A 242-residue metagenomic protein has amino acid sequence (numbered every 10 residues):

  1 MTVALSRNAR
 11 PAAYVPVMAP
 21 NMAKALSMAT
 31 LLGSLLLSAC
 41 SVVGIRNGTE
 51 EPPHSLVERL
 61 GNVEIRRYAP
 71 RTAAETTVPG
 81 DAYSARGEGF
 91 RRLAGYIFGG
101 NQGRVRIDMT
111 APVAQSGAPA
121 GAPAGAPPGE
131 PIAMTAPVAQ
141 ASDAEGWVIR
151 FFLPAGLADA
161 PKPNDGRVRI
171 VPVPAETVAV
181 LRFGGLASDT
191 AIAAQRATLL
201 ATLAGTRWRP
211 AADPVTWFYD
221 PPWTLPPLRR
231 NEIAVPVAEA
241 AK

Functional and structural regions predicted by a protein language model:
T2-R7, Y14-K242: A solvent-exposed interaction/effector surface
